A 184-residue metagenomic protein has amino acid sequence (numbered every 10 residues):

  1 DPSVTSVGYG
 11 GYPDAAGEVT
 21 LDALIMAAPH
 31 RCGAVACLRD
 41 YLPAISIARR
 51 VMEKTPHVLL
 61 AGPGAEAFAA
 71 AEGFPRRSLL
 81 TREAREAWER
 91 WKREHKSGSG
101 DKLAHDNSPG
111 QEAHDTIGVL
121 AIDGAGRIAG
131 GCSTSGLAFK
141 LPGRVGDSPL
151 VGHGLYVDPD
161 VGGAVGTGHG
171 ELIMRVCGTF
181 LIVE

Functional and structural regions predicted by a protein language model:
D1-E184: N-terminal nucleophile
